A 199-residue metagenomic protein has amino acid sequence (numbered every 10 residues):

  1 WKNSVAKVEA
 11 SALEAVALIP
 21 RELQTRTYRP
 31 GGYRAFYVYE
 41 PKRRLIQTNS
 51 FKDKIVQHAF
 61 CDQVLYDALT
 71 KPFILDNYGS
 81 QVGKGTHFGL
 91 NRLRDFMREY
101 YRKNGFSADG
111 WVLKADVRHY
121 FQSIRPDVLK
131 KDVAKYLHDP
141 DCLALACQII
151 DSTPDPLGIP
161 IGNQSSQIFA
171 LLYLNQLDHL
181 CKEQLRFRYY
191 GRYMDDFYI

Functional and structural regions predicted by a protein language model:
W1-L129, D151: Conserved two-metal-ion catalytic palm core of "right-hand" nucleic acid polymerases, unifying RNA-dependent RNA
E22, F96-M194, Y198-I199: Conserved polymerase palm-domain catalytic core
